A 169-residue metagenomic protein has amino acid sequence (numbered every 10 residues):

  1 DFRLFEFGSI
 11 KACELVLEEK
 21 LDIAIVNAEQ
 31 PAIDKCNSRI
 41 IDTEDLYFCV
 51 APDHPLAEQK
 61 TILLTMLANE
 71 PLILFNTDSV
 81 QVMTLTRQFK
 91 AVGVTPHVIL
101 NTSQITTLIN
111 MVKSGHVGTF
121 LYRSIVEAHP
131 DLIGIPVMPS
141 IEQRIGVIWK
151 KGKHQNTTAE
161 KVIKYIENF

Functional and structural regions predicted by a protein language model:
D1-P31, L100-T102: Central regulatory/effector-binding core of bacterial HTH transcription factors
G8, L63, S103-Q104, Y122: Short loop/turn segments at beta->alpha junctions
C13, L17, L64, L108-I109: Short hydrophobic/charged patches on amphipathic alpha-helices used for structural packing and interfaces
V16-V26, L46, V94, V112-T119: Alpha-to-beta junction loops
N27, P71-V92, Q155-I163: Secondary-structure junction motif
I33-R39, T43-D45, T106-G152: Beta-alpha-beta core module
K35-L46, V50-L72, T157-E160: Flexible hinge/capping segments at coil-to-helix
T65, R144, I148-F169: Extended ligand-binding regions for polar small-molecule ligands
